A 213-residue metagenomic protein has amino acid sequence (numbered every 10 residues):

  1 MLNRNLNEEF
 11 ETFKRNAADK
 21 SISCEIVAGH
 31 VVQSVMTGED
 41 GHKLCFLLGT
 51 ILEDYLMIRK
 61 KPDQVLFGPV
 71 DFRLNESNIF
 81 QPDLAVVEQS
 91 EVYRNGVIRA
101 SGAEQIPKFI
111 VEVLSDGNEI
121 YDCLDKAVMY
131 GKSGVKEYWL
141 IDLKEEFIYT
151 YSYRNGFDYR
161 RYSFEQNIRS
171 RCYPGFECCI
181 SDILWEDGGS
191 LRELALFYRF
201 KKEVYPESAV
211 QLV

Functional and structural regions predicted by a protein language model:
M1-V213: Gly/Pro/Ser/Thr-rich low-complexity, intrinsically disordered segments predominantly at protein N-termini
